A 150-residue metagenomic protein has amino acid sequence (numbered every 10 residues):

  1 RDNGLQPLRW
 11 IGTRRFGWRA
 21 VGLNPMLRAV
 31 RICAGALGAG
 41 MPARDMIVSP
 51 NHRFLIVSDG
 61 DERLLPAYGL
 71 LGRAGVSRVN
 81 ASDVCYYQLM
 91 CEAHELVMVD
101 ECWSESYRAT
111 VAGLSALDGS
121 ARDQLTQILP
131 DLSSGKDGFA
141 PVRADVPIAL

Functional and structural regions predicted by a protein language model:
R1-D123: Long beta-strand-rich cores associated with HINT superfamily self-processing modules
T110-V111, L117-L150: Extended, highly charged accessory segments
